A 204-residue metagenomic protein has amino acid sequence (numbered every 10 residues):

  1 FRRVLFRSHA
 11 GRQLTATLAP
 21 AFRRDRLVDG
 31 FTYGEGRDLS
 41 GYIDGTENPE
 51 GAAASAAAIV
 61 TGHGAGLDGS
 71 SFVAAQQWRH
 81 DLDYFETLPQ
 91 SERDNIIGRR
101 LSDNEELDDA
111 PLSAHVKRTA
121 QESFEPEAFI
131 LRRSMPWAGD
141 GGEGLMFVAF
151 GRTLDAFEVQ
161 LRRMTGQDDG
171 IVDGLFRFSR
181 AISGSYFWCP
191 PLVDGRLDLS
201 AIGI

Functional and structural regions predicted by a protein language model:
R2-I204: Long, histidine/aromatic-enriched segments associated with O2/redox biology
